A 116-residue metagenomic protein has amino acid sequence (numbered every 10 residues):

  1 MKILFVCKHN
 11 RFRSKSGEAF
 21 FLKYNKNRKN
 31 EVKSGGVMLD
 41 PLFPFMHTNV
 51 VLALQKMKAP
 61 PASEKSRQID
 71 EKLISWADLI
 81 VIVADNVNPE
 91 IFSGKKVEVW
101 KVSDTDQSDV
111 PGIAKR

Functional and structural regions predicted by a protein language model:
M1-I69: Conserved active-site segments centered on acidic
A77: An anion/phosphate-binding loop that grips the pyrophosphate of nucleotide cofactors and donors
D85-R116: Phosphate-binding/catalytic loops
